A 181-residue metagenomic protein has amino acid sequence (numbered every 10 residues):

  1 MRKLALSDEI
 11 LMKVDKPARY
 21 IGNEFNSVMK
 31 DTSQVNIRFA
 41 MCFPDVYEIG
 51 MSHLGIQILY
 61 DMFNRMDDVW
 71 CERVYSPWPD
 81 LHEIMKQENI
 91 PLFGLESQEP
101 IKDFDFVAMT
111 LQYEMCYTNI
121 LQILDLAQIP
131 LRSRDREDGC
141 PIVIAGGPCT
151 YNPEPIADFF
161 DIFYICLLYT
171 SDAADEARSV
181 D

Functional and structural regions predicted by a protein language model:
M1-C166: A short, structured N-terminal alpha-helical element that caps or precedes a catalytic domain
Y169-A177: Conserved small/polar residues in nucleotide/adenosyl-binding loops
V180-D181: Hydrophobic alpha-helical segments, chiefly the membrane-spanning helices and signal/signal-anchor peptides
